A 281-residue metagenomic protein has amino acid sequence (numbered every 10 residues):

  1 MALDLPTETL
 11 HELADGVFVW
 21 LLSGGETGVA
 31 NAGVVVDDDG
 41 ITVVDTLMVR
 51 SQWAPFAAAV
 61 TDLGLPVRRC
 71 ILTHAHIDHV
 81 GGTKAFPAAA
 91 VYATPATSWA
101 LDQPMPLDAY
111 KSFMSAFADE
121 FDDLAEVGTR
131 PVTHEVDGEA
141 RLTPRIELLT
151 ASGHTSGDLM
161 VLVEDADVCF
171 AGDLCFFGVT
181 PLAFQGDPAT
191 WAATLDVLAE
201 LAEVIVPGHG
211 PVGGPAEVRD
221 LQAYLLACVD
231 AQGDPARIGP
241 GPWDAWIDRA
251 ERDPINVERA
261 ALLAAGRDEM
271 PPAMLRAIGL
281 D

Functional and structural regions predicted by a protein language model:
A2, E200-V204, V212-D281: Accessory terminal helices/loops
L5, E12, W99-T150, E164-D165: Metallo-beta-lactamase
E8-A58, M160-G172: Conserved beta-strand hairpin/beta-sheet module of binuclear metal-dependent hydrolase folds, prominently
G16, V35, D45, V60 (+8 more regions): Divalent metal-coordination and catalytic microenvironments
F18-W20, I71, Y92, H134 (+3 more regions): Hydrophobic/aromatic beta-strand patches that form the interior of the parallel beta-sheet core in alpha/beta enzyme
I41-T42, M48-R50, E147-S152, S156-C228: Metallo-beta-lactamase
R50-A93, H134, L201-A202: Active-site metal-binding motif and surrounding structural segment of the metallo-beta-lactamase
P95-W99, C175, G233: Short, acidic/turn-prone active-site loops that include or flank metal/cofactor- and phosphate-binding residues
